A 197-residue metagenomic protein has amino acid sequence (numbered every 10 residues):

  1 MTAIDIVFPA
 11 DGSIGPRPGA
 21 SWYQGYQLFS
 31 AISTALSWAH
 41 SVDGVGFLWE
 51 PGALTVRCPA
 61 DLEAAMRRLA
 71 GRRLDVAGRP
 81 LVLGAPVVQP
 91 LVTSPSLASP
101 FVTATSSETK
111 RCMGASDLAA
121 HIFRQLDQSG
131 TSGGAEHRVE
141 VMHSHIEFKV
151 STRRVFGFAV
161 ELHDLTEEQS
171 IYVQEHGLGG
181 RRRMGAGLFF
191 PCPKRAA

Functional and structural regions predicted by a protein language model:
M1-A197: RNA-interacting cores
